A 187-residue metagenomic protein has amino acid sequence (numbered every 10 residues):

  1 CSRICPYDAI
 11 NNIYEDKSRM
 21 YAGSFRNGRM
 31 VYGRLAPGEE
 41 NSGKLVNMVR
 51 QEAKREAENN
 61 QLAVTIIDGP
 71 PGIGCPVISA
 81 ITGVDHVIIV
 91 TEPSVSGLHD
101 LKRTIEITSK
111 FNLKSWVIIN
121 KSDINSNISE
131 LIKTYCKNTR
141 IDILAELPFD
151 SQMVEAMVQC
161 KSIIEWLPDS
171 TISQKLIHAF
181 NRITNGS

Functional and structural regions predicted by a protein language model:
C1-D16: Iron-sulfur cluster-binding cysteine motifs and their immediate structural context in ferredoxin-like electron-transfer
N12-N41, L45-M48: FAD-binding core/adjacent interface of flavoenzyme oxidoreductases
R34-P37, N41, M48-V77: Switch II (G3) loop of P-loop NTPases
E56, L101, V117: Residues forming the flavin
I67, I89, V117-I119: Structural beta-sheet core signal
D68-G74, S94-K102: A general structural motif
G74-V95: Inter-motif core of Ras-like GTPase G domains
I107-S187: C-terminal lobe/tail of nucleotide-utilizing enzymes
